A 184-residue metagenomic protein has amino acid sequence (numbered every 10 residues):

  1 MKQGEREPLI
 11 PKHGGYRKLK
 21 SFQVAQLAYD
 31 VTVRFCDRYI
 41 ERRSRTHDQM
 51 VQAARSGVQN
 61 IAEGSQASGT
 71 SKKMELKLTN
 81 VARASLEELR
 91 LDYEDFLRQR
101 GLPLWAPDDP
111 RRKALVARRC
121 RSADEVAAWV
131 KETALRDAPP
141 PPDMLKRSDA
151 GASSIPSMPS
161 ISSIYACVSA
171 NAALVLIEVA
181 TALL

Functional and structural regions predicted by a protein language model:
M1-L184: Amphipathic alpha-helical assembly/interaction segments
